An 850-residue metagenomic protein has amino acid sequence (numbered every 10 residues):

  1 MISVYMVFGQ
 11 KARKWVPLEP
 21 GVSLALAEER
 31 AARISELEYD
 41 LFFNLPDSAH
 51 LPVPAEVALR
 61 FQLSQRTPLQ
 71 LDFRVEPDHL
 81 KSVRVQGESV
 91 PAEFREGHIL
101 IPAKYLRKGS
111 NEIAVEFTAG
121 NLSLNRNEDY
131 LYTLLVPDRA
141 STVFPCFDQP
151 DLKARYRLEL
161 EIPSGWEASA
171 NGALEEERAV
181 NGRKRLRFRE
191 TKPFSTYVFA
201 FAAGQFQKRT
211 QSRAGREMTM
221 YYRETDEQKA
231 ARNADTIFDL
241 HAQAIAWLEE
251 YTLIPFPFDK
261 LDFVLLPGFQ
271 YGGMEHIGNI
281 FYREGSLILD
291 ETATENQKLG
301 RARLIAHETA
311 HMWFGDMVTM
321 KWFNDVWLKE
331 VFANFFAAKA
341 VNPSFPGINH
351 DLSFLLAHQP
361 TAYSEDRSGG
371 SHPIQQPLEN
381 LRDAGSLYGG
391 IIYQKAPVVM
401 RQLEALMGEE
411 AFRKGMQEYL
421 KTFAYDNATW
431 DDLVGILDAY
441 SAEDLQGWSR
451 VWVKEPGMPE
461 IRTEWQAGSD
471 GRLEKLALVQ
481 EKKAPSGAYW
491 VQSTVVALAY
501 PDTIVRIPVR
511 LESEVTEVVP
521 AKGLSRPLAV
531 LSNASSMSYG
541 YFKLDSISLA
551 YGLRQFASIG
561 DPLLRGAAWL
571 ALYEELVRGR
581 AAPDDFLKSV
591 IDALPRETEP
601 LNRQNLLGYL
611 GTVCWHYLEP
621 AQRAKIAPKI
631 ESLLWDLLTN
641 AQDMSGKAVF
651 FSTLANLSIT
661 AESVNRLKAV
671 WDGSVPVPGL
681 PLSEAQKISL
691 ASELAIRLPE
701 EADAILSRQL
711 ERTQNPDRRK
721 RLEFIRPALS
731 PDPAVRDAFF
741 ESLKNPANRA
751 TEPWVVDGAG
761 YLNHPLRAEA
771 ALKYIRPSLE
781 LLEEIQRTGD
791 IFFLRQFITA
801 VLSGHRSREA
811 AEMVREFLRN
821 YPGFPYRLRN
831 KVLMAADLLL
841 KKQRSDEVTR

Functional and structural regions predicted by a protein language model:
S3-D259, G285, S364, Y388-I392 (+17 more regions): Acidic/His-enriched low-complexity segments
Q10, Y130-Y132, Q207-Y222, G370-P373 (+7 more regions): Short, compositionally biased low-complexity segments
A12-W15, A114-E116, T191-Q205, D239 (+14 more regions): Short, mixed-charge, low-aromatic patches
V16, L80, F188, M220-G487 (+5 more regions): Hydrophobic alpha-helical and helix-loop surface patches within well-folded domains that function as non-catalytic
E36, R155, F194, N279 (+19 more regions): Alpha-helix initiation and N-capping motif
R60, P102, T319, Q417-A424 (+5 more regions): Conserved short loop/turn motifs at secondary-structure junctions
Q359-P360, G390, D470-K475, S486-Y489 (+3 more regions): Long, ordered, helix-rich scaffold segments
T494-V496: Anion-recognition interface
